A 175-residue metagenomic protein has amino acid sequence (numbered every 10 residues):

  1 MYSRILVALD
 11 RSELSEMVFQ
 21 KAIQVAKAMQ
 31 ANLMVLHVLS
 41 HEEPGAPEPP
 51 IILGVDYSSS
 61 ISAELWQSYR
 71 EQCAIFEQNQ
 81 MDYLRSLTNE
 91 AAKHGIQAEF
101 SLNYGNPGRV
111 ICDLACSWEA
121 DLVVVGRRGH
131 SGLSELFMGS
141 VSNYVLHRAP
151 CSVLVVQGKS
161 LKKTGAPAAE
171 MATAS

Functional and structural regions predicted by a protein language model:
M1-W66, H94, E99, A172-S175: Small/aliphatic-rich secondary-structure junction motif
V7, A28, R109, D113-G165 (+1 more regions): Gly/Ser-rich helix-loop-strand patches that form or flank binding pockets for ribonucleotide-derived cofactors
M34-L36, S101, V124, L154: Hydrophobic/aromatic beta-strand patches that form the interior of the parallel beta-sheet core in alpha/beta enzyme
H41-P44, A74-V123, S160-S175: Structural beta-alpha unit
